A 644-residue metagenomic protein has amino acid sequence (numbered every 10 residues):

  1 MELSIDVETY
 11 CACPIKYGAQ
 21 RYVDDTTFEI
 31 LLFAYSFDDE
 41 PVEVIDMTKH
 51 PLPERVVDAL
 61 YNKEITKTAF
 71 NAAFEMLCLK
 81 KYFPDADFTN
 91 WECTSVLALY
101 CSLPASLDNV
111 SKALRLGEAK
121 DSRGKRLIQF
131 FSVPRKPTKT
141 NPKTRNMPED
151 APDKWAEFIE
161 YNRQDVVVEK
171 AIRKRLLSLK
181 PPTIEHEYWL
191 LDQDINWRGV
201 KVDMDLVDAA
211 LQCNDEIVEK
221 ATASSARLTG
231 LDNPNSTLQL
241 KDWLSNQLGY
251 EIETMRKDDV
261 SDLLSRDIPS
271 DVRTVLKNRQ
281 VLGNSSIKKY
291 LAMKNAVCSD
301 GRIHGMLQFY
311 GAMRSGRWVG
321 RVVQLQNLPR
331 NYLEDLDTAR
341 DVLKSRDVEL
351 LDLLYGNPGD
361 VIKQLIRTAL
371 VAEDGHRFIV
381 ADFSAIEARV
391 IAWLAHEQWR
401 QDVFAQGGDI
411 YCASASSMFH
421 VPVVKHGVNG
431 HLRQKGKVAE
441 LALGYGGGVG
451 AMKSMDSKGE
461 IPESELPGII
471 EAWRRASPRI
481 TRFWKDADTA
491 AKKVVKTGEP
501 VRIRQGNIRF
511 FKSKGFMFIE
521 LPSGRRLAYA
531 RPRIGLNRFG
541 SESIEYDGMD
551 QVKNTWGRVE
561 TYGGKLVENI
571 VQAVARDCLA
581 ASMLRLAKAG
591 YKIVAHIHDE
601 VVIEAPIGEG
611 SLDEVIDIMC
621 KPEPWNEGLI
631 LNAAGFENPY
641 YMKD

Functional and structural regions predicted by a protein language model:
M1, D58-Y61, V361-R377, L584-K588: A short acidic-Thr-Gly-centered motif at the start of a beta-strand
M1-T9, C13, L32-A34, A113 (+7 more regions): Conserved "right-hand" nucleotidyltransferase catalytic core of DNA-directed polymerases
C11, A73-P84, C101, K241-Q247 (+1 more regions): Short active-site loop/helix that positions an aromatic residue
D25-Y35, D39-L177, E334, G408 (+2 more regions): Active-site-proximal helix-loop-helix substrate-binding element of RNase H-like nuclease domains
Q164-K170, G564-L584: Conserved pre-motif C helix in the palm subdomain of viral-like polymerases
L176-Y188, C578-H598: Active-site palm subdomain of RNA-directed nucleic acid polymerases
I603-I607: Short beta-strand-to-loop capping motifs
D617-E627: A common structural junction motif
